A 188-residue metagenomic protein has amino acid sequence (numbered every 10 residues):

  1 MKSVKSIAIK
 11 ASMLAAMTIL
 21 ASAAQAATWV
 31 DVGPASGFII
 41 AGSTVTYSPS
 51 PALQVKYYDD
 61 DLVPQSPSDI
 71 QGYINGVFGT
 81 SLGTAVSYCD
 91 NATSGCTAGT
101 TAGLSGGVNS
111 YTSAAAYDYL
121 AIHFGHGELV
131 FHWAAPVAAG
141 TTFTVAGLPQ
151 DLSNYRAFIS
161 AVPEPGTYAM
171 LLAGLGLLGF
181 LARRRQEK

Functional and structural regions predicted by a protein language model:
M1-S6: N-terminal secretory signal peptides that target proteins for export/translocation
A8-A11, A15-A27, N154-A182, K188: Short, threonine-centered small-residue motifs that mark membrane-proximal processing/anchoring sites and TM-junction
A27-I159: Extracellular or exported targeting regions of proteins
